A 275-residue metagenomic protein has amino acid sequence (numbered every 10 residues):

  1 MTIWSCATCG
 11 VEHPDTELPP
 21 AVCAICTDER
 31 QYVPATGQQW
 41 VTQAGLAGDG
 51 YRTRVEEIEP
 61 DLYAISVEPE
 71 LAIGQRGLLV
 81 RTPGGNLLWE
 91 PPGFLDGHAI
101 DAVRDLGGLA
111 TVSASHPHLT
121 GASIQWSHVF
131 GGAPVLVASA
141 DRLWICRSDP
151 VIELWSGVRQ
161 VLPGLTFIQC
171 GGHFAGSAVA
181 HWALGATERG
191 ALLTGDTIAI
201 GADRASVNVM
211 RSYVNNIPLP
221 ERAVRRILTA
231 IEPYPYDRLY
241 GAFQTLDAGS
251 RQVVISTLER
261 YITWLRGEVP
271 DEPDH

Functional and structural regions predicted by a protein language model:
T2-E70: N-terminal juxtadomain amphipathic helix that follows a signal peptide/anchor or precedes a small N-terminal auxiliary
T2-V22, D28-Y32, N86-L95, A110 (+2 more regions): Metallo-beta-lactamase
G45-P60, I124-G176, N216-E232: Metallo-beta-lactamase
D49-A99, A178-T197: Conserved beta-strand hairpin/beta-sheet module of binuclear metal-dependent hydrolase folds, prominently
Q75-R76, H98-V103, A202-S206: A short, polar/proline- and glycine-enriched secondary-structure boundary/capping micro-motif
D96-A138: Active-site metal-binding motif and surrounding structural segment of the metallo-beta-lactamase
V103-R104, W126-V129, P150-I152, G185 (+2 more regions): Short, glycine/charged-enriched secondary-structure capping and boundary segments
